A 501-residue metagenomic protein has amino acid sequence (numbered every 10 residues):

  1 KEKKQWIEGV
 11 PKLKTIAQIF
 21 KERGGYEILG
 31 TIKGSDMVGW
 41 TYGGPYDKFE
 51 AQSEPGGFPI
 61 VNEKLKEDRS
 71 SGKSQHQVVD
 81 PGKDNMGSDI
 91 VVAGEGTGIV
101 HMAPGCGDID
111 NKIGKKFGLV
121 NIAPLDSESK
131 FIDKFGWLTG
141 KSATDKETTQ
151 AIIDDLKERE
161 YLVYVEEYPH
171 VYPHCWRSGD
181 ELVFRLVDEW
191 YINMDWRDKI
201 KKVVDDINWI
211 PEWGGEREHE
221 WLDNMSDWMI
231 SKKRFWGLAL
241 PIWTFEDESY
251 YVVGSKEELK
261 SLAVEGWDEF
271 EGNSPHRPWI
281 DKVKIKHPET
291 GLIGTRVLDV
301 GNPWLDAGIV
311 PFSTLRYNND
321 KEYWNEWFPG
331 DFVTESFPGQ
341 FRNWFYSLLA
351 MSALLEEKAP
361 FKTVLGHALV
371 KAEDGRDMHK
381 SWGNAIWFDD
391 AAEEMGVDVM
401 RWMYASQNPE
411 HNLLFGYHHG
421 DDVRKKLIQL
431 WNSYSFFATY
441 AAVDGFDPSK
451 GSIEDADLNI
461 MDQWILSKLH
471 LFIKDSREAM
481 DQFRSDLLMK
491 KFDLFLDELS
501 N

Functional and structural regions predicted by a protein language model:
K1-G25, G57-K66, F437: Long intrinsically disordered, low-complexity regions that are acidic and Ser/Thr-rich
W6-K12, Q18-E22, D36-G43, D47-F49 (+8 more regions): Residue patterns forming the tRNA-binding/recognition surfaces of aminoacyl-tRNA synthetases and related DALR
R23-I90, D180-V203, E289-N319: Conserved oxyanion/phosphate-binding beta-strand-loop segments in alpha/beta enzyme cores
K48, V91-V92, G118-E128, R234-W236 (+3 more regions): Alpha-helical recognition segments enriched in aromatics with Gly/Pro capping that present substrate-recognition
L238, V364, A438-E454: Short, glycine/acidic-rich hinge or "gate" loops at secondary-structure transitions that mediate conformational
L349, L427, W431-Y434, A438: Short, amphipathic alpha-helical segments that act as regulatory/interfacial helices in nucleotide-processing proteins
